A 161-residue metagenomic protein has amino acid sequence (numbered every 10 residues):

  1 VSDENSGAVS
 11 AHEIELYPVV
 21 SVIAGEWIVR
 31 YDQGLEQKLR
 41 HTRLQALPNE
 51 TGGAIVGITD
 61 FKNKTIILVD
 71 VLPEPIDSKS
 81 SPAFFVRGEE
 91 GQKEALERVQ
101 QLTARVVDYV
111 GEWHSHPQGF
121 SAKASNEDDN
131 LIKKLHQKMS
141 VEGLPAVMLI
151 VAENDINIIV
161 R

Functional and structural regions predicted by a protein language model:
V1-Y109, P117-R161: Conserved beta-strand-loop surface patch within small alpha/beta domains used for substrate/adaptor or ligand engagement
